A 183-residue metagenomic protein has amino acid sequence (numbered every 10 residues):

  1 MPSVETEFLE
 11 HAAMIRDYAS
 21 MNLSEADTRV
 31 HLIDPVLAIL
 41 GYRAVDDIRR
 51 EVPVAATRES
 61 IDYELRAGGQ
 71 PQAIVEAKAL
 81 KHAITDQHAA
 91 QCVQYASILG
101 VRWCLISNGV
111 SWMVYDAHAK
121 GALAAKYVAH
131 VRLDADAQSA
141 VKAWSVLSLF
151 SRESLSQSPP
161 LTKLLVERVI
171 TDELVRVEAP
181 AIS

Functional and structural regions predicted by a protein language model:
M1-W103, S111-S183: A short, conserved, highly charged catalytic patch centered on acidic carboxylates
